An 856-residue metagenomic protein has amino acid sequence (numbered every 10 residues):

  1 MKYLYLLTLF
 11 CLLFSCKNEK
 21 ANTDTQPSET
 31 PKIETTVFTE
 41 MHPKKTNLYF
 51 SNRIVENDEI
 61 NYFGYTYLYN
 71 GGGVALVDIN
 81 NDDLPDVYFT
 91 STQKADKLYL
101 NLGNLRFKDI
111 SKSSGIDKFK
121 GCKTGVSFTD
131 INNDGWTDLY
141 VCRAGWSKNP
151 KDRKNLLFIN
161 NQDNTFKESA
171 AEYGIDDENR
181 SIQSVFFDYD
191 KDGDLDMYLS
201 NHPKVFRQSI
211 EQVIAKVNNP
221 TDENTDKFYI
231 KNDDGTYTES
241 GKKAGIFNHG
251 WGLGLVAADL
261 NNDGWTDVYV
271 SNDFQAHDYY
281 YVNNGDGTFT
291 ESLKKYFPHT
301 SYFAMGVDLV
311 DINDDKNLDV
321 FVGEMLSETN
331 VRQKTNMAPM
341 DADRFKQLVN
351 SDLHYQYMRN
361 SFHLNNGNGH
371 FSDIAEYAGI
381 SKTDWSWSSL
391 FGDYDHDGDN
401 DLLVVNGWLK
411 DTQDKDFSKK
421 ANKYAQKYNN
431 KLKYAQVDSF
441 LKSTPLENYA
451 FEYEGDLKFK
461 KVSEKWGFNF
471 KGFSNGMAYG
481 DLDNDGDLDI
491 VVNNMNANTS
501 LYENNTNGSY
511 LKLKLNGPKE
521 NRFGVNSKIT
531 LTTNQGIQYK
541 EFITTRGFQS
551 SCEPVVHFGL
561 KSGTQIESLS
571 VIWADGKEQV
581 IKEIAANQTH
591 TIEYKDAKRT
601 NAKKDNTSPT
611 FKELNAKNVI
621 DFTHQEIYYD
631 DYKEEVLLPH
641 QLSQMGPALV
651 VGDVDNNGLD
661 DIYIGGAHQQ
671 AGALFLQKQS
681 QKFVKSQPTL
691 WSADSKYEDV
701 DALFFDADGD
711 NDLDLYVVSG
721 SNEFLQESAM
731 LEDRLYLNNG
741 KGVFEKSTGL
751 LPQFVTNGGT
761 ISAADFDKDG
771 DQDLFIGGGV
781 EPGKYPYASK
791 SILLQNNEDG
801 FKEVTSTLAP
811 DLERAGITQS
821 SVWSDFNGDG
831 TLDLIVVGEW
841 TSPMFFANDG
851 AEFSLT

Functional and structural regions predicted by a protein language model:
F14-S15: C-terminal motif of bacterial Sec signal peptides marking the signal peptidase cleavage site
N18, T30-V37, K45, R53-I60 (+4 more regions): Gly/Ser/Thr/Pro-enriched helix-cap/hinge segments flanking short amphipathic alpha-helices
V37-D58, T66, K108-K123, K167-N179 (+16 more regions): Short loop/turn motifs that recur once per blade in beta-propeller domains
F38, A95-I110, N149-E168, F206-S240 (+10 more regions): Beta-propeller blade repeat segments, especially FG-GAP/WD-type strand-to-loop junctions in 6- to 7-bladed propeller
F38, L84-S91, W136-R143, M197-N201 (+11 more regions): Hydrophobic beta-strand segments that make up the repeating blades of beta-propeller and related beta-repeat
H42-T90, V619-A667: Beta-strand-rich domains and repeat architectures in extracellular enzymes and scaffolds, especially beta-propellers
G71-N81, L100, C122-W136, I159 (+18 more regions): Beta-propeller blade termini
C142-P150, N201-T221, S327-H354, W408-K442 (+2 more regions): Short, conserved, GDST-rich strand-edge loop motifs in beta-rich repeat architectures
